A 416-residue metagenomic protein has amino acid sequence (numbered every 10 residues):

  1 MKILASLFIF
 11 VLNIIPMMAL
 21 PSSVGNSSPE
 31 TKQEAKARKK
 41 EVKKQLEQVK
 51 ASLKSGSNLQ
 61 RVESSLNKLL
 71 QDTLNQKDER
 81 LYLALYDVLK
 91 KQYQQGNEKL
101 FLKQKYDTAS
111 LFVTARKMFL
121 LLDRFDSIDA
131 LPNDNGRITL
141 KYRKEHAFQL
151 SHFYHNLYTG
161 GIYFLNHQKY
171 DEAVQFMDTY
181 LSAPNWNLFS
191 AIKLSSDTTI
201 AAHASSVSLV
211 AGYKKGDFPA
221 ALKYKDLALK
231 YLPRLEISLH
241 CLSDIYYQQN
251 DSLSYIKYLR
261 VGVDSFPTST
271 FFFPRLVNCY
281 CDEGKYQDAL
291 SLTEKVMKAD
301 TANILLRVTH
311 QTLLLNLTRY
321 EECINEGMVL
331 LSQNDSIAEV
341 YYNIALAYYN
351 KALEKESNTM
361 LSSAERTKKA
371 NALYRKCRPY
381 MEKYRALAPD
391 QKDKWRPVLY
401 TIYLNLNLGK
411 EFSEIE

Functional and structural regions predicted by a protein language model:
Q48, L85, Q92, G160 (+7 more regions): Structural register within alpha-helical repeat arrays
S52, L89, F164, G212 (+6 more regions): Residue at a conserved register position within TPR or TPR-like alpha-solenoid repeats
L53-L165, K169: Post-signal peptide N-terminal segment of secreted/secretory-pathway proteins
Q71, S127, S182, D226-K230 (+5 more regions): Conserved structural position within tetratricopeptide repeats
L74-Q76, N185, P233, P267 (+3 more regions): Short coil turns that delineate tetratricopeptide repeat
L81, F189-A191, A204, S238 (+4 more regions): TPR alpha-solenoid repeat register
